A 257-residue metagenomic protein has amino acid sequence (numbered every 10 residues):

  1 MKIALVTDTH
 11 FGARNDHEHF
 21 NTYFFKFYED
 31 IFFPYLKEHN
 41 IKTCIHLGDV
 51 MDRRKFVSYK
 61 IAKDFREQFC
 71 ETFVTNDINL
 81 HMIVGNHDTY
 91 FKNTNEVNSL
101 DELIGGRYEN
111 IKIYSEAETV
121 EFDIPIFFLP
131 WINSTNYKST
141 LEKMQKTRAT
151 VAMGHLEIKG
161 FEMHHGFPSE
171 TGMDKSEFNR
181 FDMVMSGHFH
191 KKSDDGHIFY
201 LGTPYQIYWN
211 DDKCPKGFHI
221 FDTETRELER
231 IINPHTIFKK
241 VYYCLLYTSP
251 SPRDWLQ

Functional and structural regions predicted by a protein language model:
M1-D64, T140-R148: N-terminal active-site segment of His-dependent metallophosphoesterases
V6-T7, I45-G48, L80-N86, I113-E116 (+3 more regions): Active-site neighborhood of phospho(di)ester-bond hydrolases with catalytic His/Asp-centered motifs
G12-R14, D52-K55, M82-N93, N133-N136 (+3 more regions): Active-site environment of divalent metal-dependent phosphoester hydrolases
D16, V50-E67, T89-I104, D195-G196: Metal-dependent catalytic neighborhoods of phosphoester/phosphodiester hydrolases
F65, M82-V84, D88-S176, P204: Conserved catalytic scaffold of divalent metal-dependent phosphoesterases
H164-E227: Conserved beta-sheet core of the metallophosphoesterase superfamily
D222-S249: Mid-to-C-terminal polyanion-binding domains and interfaces
Y247-Q257: Single conserved hydrophobic/aromatic residue that forms the stacking wall/gate of nucleotide- or nucleobase-binding
